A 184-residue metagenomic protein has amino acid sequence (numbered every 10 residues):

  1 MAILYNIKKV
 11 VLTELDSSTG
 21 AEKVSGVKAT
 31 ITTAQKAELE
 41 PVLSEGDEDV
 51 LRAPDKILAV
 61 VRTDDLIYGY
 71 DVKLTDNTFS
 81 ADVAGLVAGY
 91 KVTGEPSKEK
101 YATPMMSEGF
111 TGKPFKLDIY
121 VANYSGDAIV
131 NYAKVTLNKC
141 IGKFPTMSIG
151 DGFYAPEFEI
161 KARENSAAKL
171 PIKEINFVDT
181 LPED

Functional and structural regions predicted by a protein language model:
M1-L86, N138-G150: Solvent-exposed edge beta-strands and adjacent loop segments that serve as assembly or binding interfaces
S18-K28, Y120-N131, I172-T180, D184: Acidic Ser/Thr/Pro-rich low-complexity disordered segments that often serve as glycosylated linkers/stalks around
Q35-A37, G94-K100, M106-I129, I160 (+1 more regions): Surface-exposed, low-hydrophobicity beta-strand/loop segments enriched in small/polar/acidic residues
V42-D49, V87-T93, M106-F110, A128-V135: N-terminal start-of-chain detector that recognizes signal peptides and the immediate post-cleavage beginning
D64-D118: Extracellular-facing segments of soluble proteins and assemblies that are Gly/Ser/Thr-biased and enriched in aromatics
D64-D65, P104-G109, D127, F144-A155: Exposed beta-sheet edge/beta-hairpin loop segments within beta-rich domains
D82-L86, K91, D127-I129, P145-M147 (+1 more regions): Short acidic, gly/pro-rich beta-turn/loop elements at beta-sheet edges and active-site/ligand-binding grooves
N131-D184: Mixed-charge, glycine-accented linear interaction segment located at domain edges/termini
